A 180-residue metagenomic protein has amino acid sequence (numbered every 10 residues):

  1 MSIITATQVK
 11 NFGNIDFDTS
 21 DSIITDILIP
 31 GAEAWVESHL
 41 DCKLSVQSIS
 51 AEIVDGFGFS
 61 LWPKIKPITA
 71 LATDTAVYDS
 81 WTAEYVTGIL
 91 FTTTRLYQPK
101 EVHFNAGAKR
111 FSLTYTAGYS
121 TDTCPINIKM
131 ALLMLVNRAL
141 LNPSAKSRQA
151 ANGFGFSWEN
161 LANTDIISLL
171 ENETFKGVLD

Functional and structural regions predicted by a protein language model:
M1-D180: Divalent metal-cofactor coordination and adjacent catalytic microenvironments
